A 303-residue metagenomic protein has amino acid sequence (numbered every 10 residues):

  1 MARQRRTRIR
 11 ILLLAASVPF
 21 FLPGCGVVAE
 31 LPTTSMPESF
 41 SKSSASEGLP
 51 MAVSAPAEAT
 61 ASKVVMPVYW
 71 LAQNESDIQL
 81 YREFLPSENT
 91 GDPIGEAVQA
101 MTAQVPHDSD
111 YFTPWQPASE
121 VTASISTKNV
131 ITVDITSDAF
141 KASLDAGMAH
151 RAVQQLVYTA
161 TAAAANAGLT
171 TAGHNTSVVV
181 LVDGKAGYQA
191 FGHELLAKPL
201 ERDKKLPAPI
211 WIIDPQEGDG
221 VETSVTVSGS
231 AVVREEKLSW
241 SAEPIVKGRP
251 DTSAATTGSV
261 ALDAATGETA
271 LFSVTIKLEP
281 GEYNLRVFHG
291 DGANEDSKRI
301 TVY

Functional and structural regions predicted by a protein language model:
A2-Y303: Bimodal "functional hotspot" detector
